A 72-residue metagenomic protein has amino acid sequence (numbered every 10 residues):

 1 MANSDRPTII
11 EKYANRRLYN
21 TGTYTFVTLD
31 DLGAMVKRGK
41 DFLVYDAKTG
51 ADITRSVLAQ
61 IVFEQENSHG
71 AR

Functional and structural regions predicted by a protein language model:
A2-S4: Membrane-proximal intrinsically disordered regions of secretory-pathway and membrane-system proteins
N15-N20, F26: Active-site and channel-lining beta-strand-loop segments that bind or position nucleotide-derived/phosphorylated
T21-T23, D30-R72: Acidic/polar, low-complexity surface-binding segments
